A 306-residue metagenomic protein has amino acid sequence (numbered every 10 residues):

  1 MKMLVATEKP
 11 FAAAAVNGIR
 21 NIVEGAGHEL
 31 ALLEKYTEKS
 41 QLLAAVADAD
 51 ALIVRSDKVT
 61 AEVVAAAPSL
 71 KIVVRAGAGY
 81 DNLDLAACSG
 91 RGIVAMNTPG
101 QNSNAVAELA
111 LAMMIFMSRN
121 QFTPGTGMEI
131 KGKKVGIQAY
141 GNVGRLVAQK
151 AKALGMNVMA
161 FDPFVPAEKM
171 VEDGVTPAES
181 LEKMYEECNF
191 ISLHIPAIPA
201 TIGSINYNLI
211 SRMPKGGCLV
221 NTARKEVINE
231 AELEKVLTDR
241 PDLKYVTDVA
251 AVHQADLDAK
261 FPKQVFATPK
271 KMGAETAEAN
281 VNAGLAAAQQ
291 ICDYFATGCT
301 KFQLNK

Functional and structural regions predicted by a protein language model:
M1-A49, N157-M159, A255: N-terminal glycine-/charge-rich "phosphate-binding" loop or analogous flexible N-terminal tail
K2, T7, A14-I19, G25 (+3 more regions): C-terminal helix-to-coil terminal segments
A6-P10, E34, S56, T222 (+1 more regions): Structural motif
A31, D50-G127, K260: Phosphate/diphosphate ligand-binding glycine-rich loop within oxidoreductases
A61-A65, V165-A259: Rossmann-like adenosine-cofactor binding region
L70, K131-K134, Y207, G216: Phosphate-coordination loops involved in phosphoryl transfer and adenosine-cofactor binding
R91-L154, E168, G298-N305: Phosphate-binding beta-alpha-beta segment of Rossmann-like dinucleotide-binding domains, i.e., the NAD(P)
D162: Conserved acidic E/D residue at the C-terminus of a beta-strand in Rossmann-like folds
